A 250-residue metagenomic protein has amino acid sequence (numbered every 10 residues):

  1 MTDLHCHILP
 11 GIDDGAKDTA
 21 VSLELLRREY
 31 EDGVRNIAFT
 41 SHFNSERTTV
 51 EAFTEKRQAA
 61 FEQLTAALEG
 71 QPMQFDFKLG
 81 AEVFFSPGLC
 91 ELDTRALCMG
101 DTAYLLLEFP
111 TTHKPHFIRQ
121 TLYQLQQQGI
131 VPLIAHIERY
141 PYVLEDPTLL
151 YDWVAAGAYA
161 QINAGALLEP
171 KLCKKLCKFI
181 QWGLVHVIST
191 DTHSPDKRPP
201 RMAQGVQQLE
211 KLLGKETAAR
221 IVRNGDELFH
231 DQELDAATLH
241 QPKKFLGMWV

Functional and structural regions predicted by a protein language model:
M1-Q74: An N-terminally biased module of ancient metal coordination in phosphate/nucleic-acid-related enzymes
H7-L9, H42, G80-F84, P110-T112 (+4 more regions): Active-site beta-loop-alpha junctions enriched in small/polar residues
Y30, Q126, I180-Q181: Non-catalytic positions within long, well-ordered alpha-helices that form the structural scaffold/packing of enzyme
T48-Q161, A236-V250: Extended substrate/RNA-proximal surfaces in nucleic-acid metabolism proteins
T48-R57, L64-T65, Q71-D76, K197-N224: Short acidic, glycine/proline-enriched helix-loop-strand junctions
L184-P200: Short acidic/histidine-rich active-site segments
V206-V250: Mid-to-C-terminal alpha-helical segments outside catalytic/metal-binding sites
